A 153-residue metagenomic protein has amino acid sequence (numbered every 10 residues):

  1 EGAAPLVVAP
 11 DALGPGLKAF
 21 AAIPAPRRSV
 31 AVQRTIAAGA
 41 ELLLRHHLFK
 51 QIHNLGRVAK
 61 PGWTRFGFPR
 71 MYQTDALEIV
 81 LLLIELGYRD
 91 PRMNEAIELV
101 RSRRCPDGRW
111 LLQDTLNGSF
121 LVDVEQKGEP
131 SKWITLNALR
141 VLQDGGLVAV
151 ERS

Functional and structural regions predicted by a protein language model:
E1-E95, L111-V150: An alpha-helical repeat/solenoid feature that recognizes helix-turn-helix modules
L99-R103: A structural feature that tracks compact, well-ordered secondary-structure segments with a strong bias toward
D107: Acidic carboxylate motifs that coordinate Ca2+ or other divalent cations, activating on Asp/Glu
